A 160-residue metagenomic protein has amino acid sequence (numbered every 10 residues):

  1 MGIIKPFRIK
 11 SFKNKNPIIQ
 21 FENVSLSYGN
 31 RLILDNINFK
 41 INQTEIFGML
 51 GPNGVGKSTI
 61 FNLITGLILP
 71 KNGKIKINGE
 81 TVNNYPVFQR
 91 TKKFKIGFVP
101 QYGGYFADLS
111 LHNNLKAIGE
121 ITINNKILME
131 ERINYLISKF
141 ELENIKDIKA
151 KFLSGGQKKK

Functional and structural regions predicted by a protein language model:
I19-F21, L34: Conserved structural motif at the start of ABC-family nucleotide-binding domains
F47-P52: The feature captures the beta-strand-to-loop junction immediately N-terminal to the Walker
T65: Helix-to-loop junction immediately C-terminal to a conserved catalytic motif
G73-N83, T91-F94: Conserved ABC transporter NBD signature motif
Y102, D108-I121: Q-loop/switch helix immediately C-terminal to the Walker
K116, I127-I145: Conserved ABC ATPase "signature" region
K149-L153: Conserved ABC ATPase signature
S154-K160: ABC ATPase nucleotide-binding domain "signature motif"
